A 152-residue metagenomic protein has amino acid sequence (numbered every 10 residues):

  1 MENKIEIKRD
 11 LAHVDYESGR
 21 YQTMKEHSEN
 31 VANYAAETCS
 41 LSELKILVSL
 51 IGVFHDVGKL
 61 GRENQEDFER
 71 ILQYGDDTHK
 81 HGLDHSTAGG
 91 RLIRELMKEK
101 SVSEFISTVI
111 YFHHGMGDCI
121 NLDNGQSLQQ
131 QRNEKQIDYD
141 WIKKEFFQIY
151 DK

Functional and structural regions predicted by a protein language model:
E2-S18, M24-K152: Accessory nucleic-acid engagement/destabilization modules that flank
